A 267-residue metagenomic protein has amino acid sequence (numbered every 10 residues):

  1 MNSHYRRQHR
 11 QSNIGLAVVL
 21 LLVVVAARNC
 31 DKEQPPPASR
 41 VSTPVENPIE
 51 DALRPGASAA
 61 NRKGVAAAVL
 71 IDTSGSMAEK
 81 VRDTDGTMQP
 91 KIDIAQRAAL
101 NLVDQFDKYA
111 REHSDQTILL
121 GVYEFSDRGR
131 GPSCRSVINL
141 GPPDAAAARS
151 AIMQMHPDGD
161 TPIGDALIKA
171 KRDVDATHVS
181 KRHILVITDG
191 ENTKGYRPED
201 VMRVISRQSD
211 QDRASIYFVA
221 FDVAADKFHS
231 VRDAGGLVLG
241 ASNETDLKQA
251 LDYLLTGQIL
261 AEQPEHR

Functional and structural regions predicted by a protein language model:
N13-G15, A26-D85, I168, R172: Acidic, polar low-complexity linker/tail segments
N47, R130-R182, S215-K227, D246-Q249: Von Willebrand factor
G56-A57, K80-I92, R135-I138, A151-D160 (+2 more regions): Second-shell loop/turn segments in exported
A60-S136, A166, H183-I187, V223: Von Willebrand factor
N61, V65, D85-R97, P142-A146 (+4 more regions): Soluble non-cytosolic domains of exported or imported proteins
G75, L100-R111, D127, M153-P157 (+4 more regions): Sec-exported extracytoplasmic/periplasmic mature domains
E79-K80, Y109-A151, D173-T177, G195-E199 (+1 more regions): Short beta-strand-loop
Q154-P157, G190-L254: VWA/integrin I-like adhesion module and closely mimicked acidic/polar interface patches used
